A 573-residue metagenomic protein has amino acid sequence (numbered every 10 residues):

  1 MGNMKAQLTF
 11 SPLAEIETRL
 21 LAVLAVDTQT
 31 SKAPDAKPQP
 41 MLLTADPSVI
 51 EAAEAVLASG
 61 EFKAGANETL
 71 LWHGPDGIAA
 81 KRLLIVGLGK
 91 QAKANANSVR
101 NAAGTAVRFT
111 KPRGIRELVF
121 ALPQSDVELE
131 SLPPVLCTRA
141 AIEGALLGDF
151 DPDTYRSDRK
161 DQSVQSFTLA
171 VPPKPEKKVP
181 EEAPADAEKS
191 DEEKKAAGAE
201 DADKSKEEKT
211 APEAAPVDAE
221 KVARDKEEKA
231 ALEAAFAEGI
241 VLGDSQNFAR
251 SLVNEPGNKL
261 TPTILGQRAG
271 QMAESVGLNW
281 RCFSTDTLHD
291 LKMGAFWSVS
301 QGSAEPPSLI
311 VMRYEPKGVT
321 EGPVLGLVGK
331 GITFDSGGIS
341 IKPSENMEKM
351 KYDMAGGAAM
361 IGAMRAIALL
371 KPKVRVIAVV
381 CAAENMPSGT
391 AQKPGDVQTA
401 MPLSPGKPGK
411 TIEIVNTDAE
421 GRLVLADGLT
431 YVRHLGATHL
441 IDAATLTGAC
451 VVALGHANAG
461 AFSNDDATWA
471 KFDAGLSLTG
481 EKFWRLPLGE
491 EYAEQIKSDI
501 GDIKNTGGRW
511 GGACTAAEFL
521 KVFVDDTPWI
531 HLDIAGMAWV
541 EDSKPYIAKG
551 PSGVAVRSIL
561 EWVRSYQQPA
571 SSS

Functional and structural regions predicted by a protein language model:
G2-G331: Short amphipathic alpha-helical segment within the helicase RecA-like ATPase core that mediates nucleic-acid
F62, G266-S573: A generic structural signal for tightly packed, nonpolar segments enriched in small/aliphatic residues
